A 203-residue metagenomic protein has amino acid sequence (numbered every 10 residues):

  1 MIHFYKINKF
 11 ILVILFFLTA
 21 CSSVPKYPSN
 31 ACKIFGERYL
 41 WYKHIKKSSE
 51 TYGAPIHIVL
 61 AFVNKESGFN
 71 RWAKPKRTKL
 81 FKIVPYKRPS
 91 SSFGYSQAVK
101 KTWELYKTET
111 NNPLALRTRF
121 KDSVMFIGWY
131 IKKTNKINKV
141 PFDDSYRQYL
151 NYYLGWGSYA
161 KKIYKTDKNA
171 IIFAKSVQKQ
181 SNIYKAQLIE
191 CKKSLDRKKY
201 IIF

Functional and structural regions predicted by a protein language model:
M1-Y5: N-terminal secretory signal peptides that target proteins for export/translocation
K6-V13: Sec-dependent signal peptide recognition, specifically the positively charged N-region followed immediately by
T19-A20: C-terminal motif of bacterial Sec signal peptides marking the signal peptidase cleavage site
S23-D196, I202: Catalytic glycan-binding domains that act on GlcNAc-containing polysaccharides
